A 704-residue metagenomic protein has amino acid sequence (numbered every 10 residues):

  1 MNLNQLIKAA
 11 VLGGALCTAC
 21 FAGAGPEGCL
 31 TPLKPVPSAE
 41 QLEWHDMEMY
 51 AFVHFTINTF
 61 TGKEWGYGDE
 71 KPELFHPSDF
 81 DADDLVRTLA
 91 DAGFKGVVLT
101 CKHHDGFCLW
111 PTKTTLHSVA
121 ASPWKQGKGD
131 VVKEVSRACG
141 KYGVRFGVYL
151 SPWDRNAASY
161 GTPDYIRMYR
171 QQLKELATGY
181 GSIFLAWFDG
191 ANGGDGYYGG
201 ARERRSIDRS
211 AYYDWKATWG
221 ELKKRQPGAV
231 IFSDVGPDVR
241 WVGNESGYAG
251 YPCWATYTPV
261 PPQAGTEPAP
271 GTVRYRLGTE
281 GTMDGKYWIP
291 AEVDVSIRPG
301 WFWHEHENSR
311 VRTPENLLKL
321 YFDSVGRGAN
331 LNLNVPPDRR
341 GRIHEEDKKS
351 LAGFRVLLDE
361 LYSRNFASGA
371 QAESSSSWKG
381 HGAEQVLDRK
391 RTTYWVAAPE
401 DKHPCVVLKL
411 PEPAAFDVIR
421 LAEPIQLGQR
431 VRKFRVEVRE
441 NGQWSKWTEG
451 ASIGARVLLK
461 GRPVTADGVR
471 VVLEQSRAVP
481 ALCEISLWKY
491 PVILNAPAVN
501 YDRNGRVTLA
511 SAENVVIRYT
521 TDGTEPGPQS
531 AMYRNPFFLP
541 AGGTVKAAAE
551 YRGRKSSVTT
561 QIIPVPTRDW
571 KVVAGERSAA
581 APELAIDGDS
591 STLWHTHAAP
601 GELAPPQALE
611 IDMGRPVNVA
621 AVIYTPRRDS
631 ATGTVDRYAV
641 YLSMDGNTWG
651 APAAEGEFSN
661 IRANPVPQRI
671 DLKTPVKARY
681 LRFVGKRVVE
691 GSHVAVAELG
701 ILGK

Functional and structural regions predicted by a protein language model:
N4, A9, K489-A598, Q607: Short, compositionally stereotyped local motifs that mark structural "simplifiers"
A9-A19: Bacterial N-terminal signal peptides
G23-D401, V407-E412, R420-A422, Q429 (+7 more regions): Mature catalytic domains of secreted/periplasmic carbohydrate-active enzymes
G62-P72, G380-A398, T524-N535, A580-E602: Short, polar loop/linker segments at the starts of domains and inter-domain junctions
D91, E346-G353, L358-R364, K390-L494 (+2 more regions): Aromatic, loop-rich ligand-recognition surfaces of beta-strand-rich domains
V98-C101, S556, S643: Ser/Thr-glycine-rich phosphate-binding loops at phosphate-binding pockets of nucleotides, nucleotide cofactors
W447-S452, E525-Y533, I661: Short beta-strand segments within Ig-like beta-sandwich modules, predominantly Fibronectin type-III
